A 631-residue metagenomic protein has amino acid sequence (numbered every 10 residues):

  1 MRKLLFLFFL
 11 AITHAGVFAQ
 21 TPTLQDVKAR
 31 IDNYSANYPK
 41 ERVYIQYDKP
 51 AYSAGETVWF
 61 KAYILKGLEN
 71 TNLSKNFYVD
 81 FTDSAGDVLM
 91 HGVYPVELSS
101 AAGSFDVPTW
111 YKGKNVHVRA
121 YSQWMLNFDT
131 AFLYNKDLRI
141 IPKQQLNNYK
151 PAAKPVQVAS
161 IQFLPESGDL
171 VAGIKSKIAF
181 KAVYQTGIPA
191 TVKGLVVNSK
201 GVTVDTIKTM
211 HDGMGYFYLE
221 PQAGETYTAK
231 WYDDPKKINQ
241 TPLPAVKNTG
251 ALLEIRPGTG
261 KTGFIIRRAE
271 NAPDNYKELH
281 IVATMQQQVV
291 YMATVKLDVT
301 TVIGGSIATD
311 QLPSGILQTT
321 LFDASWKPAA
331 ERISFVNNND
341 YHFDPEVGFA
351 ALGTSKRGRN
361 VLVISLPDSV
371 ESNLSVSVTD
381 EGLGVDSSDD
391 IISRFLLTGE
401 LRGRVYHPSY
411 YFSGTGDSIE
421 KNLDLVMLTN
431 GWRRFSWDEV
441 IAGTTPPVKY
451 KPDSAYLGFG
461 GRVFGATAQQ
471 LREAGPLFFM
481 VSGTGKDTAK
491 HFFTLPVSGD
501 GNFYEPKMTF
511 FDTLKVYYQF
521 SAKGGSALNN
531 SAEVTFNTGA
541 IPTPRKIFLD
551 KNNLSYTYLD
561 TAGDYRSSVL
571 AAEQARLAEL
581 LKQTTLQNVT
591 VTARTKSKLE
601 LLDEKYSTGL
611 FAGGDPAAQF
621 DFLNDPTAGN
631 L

Functional and structural regions predicted by a protein language model:
M1-D26, I364: Bacterial Sec-dependent N-terminal signal peptides
T21, A29-Q162: Post-signal-peptide, soluble extracytosolic/periplasmic N-terminal scaffold domains of envelope/secretory systems
Y34-Y38, S53, P108-Y111, S122-I178 (+7 more regions): Surface-exposed, low-complexity/disordered segments and acidic/polar micro-motifs at processing/linker regions
Y38-R42, F81-H91, V197-V202, H211 (+2 more regions): Short beta-strand and strand-turn-strand segments in soluble, beta-rich domains
T82-D83, S104, A283-A293, S325-P328 (+1 more regions): Extended, solvent-exposed regions of the mature portions of secreted/cell-surface glycoproteins
G92-Y94, F105, K193, I207 (+3 more regions): Short hydrophobic alpha-helix segments
V93-E97, T206-D212, A489-D500: Short, acidic Ser/Thr/Gly-rich low-complexity loop/linker segments typical of extracellular and cell-surface proteins
V116-V118, Y227-A229, L317, V516: Hydrophobic beta-strand segments within extracellular beta-sandwich modules
